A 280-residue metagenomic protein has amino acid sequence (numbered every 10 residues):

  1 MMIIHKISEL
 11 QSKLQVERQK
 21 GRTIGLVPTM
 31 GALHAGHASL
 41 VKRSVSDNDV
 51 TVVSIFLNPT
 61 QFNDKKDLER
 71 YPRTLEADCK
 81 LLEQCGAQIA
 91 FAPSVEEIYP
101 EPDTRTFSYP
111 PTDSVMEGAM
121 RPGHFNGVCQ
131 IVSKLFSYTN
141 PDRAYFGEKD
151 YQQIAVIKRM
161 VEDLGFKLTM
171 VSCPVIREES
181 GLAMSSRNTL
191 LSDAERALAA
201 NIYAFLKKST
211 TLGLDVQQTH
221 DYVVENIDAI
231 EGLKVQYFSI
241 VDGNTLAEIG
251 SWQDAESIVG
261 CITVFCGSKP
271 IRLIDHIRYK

Functional and structural regions predicted by a protein language model:
M2-G232, V241, T245, I277: Nucleotidyltransferase catalytic core that binds NTPs
Y222-K280: Phosphate/ribose-recognition catalytic cores of enzymes acting on nucleotide-derived substrates
